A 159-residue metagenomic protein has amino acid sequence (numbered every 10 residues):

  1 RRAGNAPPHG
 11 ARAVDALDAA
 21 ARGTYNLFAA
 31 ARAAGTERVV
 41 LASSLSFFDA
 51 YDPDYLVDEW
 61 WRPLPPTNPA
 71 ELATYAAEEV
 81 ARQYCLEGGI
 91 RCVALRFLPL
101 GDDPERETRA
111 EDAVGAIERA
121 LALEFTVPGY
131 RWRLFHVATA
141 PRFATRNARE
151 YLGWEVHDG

Functional and structural regions predicted by a protein language model:
R1-A19: NAD(P)H-binding glycine-rich loop region in Rossmannoid oxidoreductase-like domains and their noncatalytic homologs
D15-D18, P53-C92: Catalytic helix-loop patch of NAD(P)-dependent Rossmann-fold dehydrogenases
A21-L27, T36, A73-A81, A113: Conserved catalytic Lys-bearing alpha helix of Rossmann-like short-chain dehydrogenase/reductases
Y25-T67: Conserved Rossmann-fold NAD(P)-dependent oxidoreductase catalytic core, especially the SDR/UDP-sugar
S43, E79-D102, Y130: Conserved beta-loop-beta element that borders a ligand/cofactor-binding pocket
P66-E71, P99-A110: Glycine-rich "substrate-gating" loop/helix at the edge of Rossmann-like oxidoreductase active sites
L86, E107-W132: Alpha-helical substrate-binding/gating segment
R131-G159: Conserved C-terminal active-site "lid" loop/helix of NAD(P)H-dependent oxidoreductases that clamps the redox cofactor
